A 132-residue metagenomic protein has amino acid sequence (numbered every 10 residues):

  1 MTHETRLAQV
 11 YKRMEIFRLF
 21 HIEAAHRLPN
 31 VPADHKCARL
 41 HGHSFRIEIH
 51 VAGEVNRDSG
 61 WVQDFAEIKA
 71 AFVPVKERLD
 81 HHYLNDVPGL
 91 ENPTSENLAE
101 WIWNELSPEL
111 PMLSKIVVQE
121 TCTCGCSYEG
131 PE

Functional and structural regions predicted by a protein language model:
T2-E132: Charge-rich, low-complexity N-terminal segments
